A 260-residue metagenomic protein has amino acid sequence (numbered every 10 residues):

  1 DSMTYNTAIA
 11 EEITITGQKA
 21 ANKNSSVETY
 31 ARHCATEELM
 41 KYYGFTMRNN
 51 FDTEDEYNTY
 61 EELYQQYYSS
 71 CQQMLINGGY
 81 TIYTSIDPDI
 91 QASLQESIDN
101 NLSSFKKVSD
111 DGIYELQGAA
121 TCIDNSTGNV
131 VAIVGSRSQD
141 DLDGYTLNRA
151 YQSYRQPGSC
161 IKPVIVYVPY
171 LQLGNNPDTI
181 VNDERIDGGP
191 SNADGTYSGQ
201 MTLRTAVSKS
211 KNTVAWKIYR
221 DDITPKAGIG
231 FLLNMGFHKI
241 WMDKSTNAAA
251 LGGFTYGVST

Functional and structural regions predicted by a protein language model:
D1, S97-I98, N125-V130, P163-L171 (+1 more regions): Active-site-proximal alpha-helical segments within enzyme catalytic domains
T4-S69, D99, S103: Small/polar-residue-rich segments within soluble enzyme cores
E12-N24, H238-T260: Active-site-proximal helix/loop microenvironment of the serine DD-peptidase/beta-lactamase transpeptidase fold
N22-K23, N175-G228, T246: Conserved catalytic neighborhood of penicillin-recognizing serine enzymes
Y64-D111: Conserved, well-ordered alpha-helix/loop/beta-strand core segments that scaffold catalytic motifs
L94, G128, R155-V181, A206: Active-site SXXK
D111-D143: A short, well-structured edge-of-sheet supersecondary motif
L116-G118, L142-V164, P177-I180, G252: Short active-site loop at a secondary-structure junction that contains or immediately precedes the catalytic residue(s)
